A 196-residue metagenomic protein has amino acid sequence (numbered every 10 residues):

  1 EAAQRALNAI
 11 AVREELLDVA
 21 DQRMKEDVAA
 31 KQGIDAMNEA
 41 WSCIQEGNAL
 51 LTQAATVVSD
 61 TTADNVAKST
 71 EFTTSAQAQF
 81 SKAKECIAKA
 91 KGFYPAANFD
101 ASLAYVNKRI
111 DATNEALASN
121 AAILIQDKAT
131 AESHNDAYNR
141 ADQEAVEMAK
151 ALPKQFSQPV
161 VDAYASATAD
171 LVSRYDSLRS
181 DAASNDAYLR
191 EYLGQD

Functional and structural regions predicted by a protein language model:
A2-D196: C-terminal amphipathic alpha-helix
